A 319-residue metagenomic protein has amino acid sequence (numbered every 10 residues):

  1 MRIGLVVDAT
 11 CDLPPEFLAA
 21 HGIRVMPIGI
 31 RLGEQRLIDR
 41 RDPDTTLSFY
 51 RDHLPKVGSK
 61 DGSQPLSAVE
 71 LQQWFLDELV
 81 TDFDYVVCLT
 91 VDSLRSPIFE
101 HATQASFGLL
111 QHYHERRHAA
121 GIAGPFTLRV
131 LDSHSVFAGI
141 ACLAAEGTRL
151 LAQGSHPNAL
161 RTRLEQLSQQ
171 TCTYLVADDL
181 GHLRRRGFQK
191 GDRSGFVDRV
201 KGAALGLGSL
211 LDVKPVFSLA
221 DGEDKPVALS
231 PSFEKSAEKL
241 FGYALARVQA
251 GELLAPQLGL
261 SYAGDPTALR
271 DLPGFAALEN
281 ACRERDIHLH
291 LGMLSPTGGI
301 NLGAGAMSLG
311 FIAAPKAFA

Functional and structural regions predicted by a protein language model:
M1, A20-I23, A123-L128, R285-I287: A short helix-to-beta-strand connector/capping loop
R2-D77: N-terminal glycine-rich anion-binding loop in soluble enzyme alpha/beta folds
G4, Y85-V87: Structural motif
T10-C11, V91, S133-S135, L294: Short, ordered loop/turn segments at secondary-structure junctions
F17-L18, R116-P125, N280-R283: Short, conserved catalytic or adaptor-binding loops enriched in Gly and charged residues
A68-V80, E115-H118, A244-R247: Short, charged beta->alpha transition segments
T90-H118: Short Gly/Thr/Asp-enriched flexible loops that form oxyanion-binding sites at enzyme active sites
S96, Q104-F107, R129, S135-A145 (+1 more regions): Mixed-charge interfacial surface used for oligomerization/domain docking and macromolecular partner engagement
